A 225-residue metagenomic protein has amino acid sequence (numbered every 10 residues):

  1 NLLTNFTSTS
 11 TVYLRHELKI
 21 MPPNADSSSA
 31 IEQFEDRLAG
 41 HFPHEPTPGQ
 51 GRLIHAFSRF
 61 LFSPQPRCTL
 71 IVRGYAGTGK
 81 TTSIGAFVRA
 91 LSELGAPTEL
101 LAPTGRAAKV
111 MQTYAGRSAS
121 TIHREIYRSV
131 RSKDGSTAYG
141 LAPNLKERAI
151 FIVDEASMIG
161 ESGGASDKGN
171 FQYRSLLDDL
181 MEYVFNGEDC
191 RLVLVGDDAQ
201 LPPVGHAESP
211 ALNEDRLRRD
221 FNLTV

Functional and structural regions predicted by a protein language model:
N1-V225: Conserved ATP-binding/catalytic motifs of P-loop helicase motor domains
